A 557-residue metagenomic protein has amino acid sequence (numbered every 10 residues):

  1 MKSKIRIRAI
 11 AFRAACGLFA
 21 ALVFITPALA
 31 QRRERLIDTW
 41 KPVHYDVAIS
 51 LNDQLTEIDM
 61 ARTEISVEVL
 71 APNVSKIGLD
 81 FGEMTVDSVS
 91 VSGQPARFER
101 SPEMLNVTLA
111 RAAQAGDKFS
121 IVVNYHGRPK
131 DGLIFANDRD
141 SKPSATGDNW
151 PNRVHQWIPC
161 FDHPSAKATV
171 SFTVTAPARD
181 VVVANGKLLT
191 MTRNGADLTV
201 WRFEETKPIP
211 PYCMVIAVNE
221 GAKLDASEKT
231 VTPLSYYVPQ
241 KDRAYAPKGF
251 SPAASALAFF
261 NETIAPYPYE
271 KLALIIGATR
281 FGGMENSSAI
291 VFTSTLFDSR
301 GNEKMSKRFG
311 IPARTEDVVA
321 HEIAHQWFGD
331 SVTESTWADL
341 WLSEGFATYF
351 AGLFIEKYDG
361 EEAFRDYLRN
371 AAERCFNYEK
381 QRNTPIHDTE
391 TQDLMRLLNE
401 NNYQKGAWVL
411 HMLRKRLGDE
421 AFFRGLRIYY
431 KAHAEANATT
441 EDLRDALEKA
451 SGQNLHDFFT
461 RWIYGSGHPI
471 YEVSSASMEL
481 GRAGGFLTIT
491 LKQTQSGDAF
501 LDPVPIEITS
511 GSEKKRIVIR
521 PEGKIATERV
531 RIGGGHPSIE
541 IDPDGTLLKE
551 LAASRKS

Functional and structural regions predicted by a protein language model:
A28-M60, R139-S144, H155, P164 (+2 more regions): N-terminal, polar/Ser/Thr-rich
E34, D38-T39, A115, N124-S171 (+2 more regions): Glycine/proline-rich low-complexity spacer/linker segments in large multi-domain proteins
M60-E83, D162, A168-P177, E441 (+1 more regions): Surface-exposed beta-strand/loop patches in extracellular or lumenal glycoproteins
A61, N149-N152, C160-A320, Y349: Hydrophobic helix-coil surface modules that form long, contiguous segments used for peptide/substrate interaction
F81-S141, G195-D197, R202, G523-G535: A surface-exposed beta-strand-loop module
T85-S92, L455-H456, P469-D542: Beta-strand-rich binding/interaction modules
T206, A313-R314, E344-M412, R416 (+1 more regions): Acidic/His/Gly-enriched intrinsically disordered linker/tail segments that often contain short helix/coil "MoRF-like"
P266-P268, N399-I489: Amphipathic alpha-helical substructures
